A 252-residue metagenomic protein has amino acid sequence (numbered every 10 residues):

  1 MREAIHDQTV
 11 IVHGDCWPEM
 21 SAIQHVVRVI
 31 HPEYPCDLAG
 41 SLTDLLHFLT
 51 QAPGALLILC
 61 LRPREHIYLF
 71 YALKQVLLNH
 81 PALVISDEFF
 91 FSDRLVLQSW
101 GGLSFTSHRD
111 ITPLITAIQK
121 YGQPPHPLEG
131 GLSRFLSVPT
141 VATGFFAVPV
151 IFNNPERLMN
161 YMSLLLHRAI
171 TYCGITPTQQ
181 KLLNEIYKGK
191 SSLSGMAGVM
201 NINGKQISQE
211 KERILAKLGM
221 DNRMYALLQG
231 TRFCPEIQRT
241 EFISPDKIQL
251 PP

Functional and structural regions predicted by a protein language model:
E3-H126: DNA-contacting interfaces and partner/effector-binding or oligomerization modules in DNA-centric proteins
I11, D15, I170-I175, I202-N203: Conserved aromatic-histidine-acidic binding/catalytic patches
H80, F89-T176, I237-P252: Linker/hinge segments immediately adjacent to helix-turn-helix/homeobox DNA-binding domains
R134, T176, I202-G204, L228 (+1 more regions): Long, low-complexity, Lys/Arg-enriched
S163, Y172-K181, G189-K190, S208: Short helix-coil-helix linker/hinge
L183-N184, L215: Hydrophobic residues on short alpha-helical segments
K190-Y225: Recognition helix of helix-turn-helix DNA-binding domains
E212-P252: Basic, Lys/Arg-enriched C-terminal extension of HTH/homeodomain DNA-binding domains
